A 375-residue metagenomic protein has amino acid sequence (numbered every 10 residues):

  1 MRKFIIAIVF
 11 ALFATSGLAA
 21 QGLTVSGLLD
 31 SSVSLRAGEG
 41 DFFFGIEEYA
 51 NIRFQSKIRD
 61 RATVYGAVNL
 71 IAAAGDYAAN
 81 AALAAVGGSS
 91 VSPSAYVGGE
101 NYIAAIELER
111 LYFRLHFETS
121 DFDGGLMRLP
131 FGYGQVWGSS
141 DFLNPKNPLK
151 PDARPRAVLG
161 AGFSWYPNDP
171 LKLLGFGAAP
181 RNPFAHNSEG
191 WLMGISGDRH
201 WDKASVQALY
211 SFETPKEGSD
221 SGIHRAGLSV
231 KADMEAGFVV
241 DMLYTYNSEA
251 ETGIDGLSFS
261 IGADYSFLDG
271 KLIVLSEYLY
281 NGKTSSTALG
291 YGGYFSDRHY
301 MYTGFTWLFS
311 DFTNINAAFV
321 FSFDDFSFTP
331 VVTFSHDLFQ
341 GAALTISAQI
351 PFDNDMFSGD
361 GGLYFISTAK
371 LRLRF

Functional and structural regions predicted by a protein language model:
A20-G38, V64-G66, L171-L173: Transmembrane beta-strand segments of Gram-negative outer membrane beta-barrel proteins
L23, D60-V64, T119-F122, P170-L174 (+5 more regions): Repeated loop/turn-to-beta-strand initiation elements of outer-membrane beta-barrel proteins
L23, F54-I58, R114-F117, W165-P167 (+8 more regions): Residue-level signature of outer-membrane beta-barrel architecture
S31-A37, L70-A74, F117-T119, L126-P130 (+9 more regions): Transmembrane beta-strands of outer-membrane beta-barrel pores
F42-E48, A104-E109, P155-L159, E189-M193 (+7 more regions): Residues that define the transmembrane beta-barrel architecture of outer-membrane proteins
Q55-L173, D353: Outer membrane beta-barrel
W201-K203, K231-S322: Detector for outer-membrane/organellar transmembrane beta-barrel domains, recognizing the amphipathic beta-strand
F334-H336, G341-I350, G361-F375: Outer-membrane beta-barrel "beta-signal"
